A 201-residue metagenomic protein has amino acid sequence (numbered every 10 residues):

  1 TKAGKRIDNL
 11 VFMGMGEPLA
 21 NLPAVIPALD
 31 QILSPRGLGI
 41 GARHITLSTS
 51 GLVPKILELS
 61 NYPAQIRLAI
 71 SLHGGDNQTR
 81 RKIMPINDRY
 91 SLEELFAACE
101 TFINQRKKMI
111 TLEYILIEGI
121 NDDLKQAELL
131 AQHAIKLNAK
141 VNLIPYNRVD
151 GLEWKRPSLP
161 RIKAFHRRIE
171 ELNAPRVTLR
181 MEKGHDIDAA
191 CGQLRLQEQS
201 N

Functional and structural regions predicted by a protein language model:
T1-A174: Conserved AdoMet/S-adenosylmethionine-binding subsite of the radical SAM
L10-F12, R180, D188: Short glycine- and Lys/Arg-enriched binding-loop motifs that mark or flank ligand-binding interfaces
L143, T178-M181: A structural preference for short, hydrophobic beta-strand core positions in alpha/beta folds
R148-L152, E182-A189: Short proline/glycine- and acidic-rich turn/helix-capping motifs at secondary-structure junctions
E171, G184-N201: Radical SAM enzyme core and accessory elements
